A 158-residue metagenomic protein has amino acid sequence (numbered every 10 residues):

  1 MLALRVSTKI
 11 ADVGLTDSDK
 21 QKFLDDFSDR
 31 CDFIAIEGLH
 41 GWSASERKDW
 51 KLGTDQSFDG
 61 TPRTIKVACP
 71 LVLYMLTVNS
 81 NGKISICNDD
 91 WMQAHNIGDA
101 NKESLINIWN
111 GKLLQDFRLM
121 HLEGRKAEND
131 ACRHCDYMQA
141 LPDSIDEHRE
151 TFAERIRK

Functional and structural regions predicted by a protein language model:
M1-R5, F27-V67, K83-S85, D89-D143: C-terminal accessory region of radical SAM enzymes
M1-S18: Conserved strand-turn element in the central/C-terminal portion of the radical SAM core barrel that lines
G14-R30: Catalytic cores of alpha/beta
L15-D19, T61, A68: Soluble or luminal CAZymes and related metallo-dependent hydrolases
P70-V72: Short, small/polar residue-rich loop motifs at catalytic or cofactor-binding pockets
V78-N79: Short, acidic, Ser/Thr-enriched surface-loop or helix-capping motifs
R125, E147-R157: Short cysteine/histidine-rich metal-coordination sites, predominantly Zn2+-binding motifs
